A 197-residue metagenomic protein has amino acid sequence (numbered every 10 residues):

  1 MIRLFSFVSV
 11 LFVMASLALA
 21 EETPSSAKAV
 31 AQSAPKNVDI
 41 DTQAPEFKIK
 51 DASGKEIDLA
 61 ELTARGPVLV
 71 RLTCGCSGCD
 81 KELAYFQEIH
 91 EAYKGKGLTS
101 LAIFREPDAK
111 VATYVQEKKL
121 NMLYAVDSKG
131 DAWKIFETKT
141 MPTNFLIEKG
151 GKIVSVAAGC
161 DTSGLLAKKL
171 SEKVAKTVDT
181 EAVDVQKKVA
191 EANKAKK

Functional and structural regions predicted by a protein language model:
M1-L4: Positively charged n-region of N-terminal signal peptides that target proteins for export
S6-S16: Bacterial N-terminal signal peptides
E21-E46, A182-K197: N-proximal helix/coil linker or "cap" segments that precede and/or mark the start of modular domains
V38-D39, E46-V68: A short beta-strand-turn-helix
D58-D80, F86: Short active-site neighborhood of thiol/selenol oxidoreductases, capturing the structured segment around
V68-R71, T99-F104, L123-A125, L146: Structural recognition of the beta-strand scaffold that forms the well-ordered cores of secreted hydrolase catalytic
D80-K118, K129-K134: Structural microenvironment flanking redox-active thiols in thiol-disulfide oxidoreductases
Q116-N121, S128-V174: Thiol/disulfide oxidoreductase modules built on the thioredoxin-like
